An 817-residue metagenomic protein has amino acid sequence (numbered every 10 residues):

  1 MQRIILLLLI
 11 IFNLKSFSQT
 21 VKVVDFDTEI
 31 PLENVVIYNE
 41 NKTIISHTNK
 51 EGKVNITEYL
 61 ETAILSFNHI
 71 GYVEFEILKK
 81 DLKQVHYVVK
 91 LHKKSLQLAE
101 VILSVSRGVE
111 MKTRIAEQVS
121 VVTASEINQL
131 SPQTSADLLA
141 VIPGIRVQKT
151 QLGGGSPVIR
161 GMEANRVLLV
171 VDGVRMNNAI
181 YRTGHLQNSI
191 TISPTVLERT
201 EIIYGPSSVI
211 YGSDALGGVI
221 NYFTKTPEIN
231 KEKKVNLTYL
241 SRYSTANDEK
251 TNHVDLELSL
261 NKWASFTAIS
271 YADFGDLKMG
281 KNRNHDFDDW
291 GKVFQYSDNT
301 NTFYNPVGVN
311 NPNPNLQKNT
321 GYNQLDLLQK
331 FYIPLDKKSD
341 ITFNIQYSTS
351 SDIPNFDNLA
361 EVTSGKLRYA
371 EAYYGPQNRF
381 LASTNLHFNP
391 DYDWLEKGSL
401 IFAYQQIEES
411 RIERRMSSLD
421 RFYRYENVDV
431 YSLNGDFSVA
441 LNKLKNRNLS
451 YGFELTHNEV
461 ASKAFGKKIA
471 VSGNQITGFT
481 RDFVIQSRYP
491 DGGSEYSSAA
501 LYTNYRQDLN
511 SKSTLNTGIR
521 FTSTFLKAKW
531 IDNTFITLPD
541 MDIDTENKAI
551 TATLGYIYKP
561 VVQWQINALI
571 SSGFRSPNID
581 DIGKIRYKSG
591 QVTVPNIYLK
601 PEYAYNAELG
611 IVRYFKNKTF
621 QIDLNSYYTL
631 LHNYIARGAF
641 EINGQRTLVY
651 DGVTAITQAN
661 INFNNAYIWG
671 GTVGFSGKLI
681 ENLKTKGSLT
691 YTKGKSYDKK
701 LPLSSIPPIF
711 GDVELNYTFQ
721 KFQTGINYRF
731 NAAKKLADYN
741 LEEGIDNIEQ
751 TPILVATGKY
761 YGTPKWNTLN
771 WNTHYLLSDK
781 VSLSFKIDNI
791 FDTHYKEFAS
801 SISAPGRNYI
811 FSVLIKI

Functional and structural regions predicted by a protein language model:
V36-E40, N68-Y72, Q84-N128, A164: Short, acidic, small-residue-rich periplasmic hinge/interaction motif at the N-terminus of Gram-negative outer-membrane
V85-K90, S135-L138, G155-V158, L169-V170 (+4 more regions): N-terminal periplasmic accessory domains that precede and gate Gram-negative outer-membrane beta-barrel machines
M176-P206: Short acidic/polar hinge/loop motifs at secondary-structure boundaries that mediate gating or recognition
T245, Y369-D391, P490-S494, M541-K559 (+6 more regions): Outer-membrane beta-barrel signature, preferentially recognizing the C-terminal barrel domain of Gram-negative
N247-D273, N284-S351, N378, K443 (+2 more regions): Transmembrane beta-barrel wall of Gram-negative outer-membrane proteins
P334-S348, Q377-N533, A549, I557-P560 (+4 more regions): Face-selective signature of the C-terminal outer-membrane beta-barrel domain
T349-S351, Q406-S410, S523-T534, D544 (+4 more regions): Surface-exposed extracellular loop regions of Gram-negative outer-membrane beta-barrel proteins, predominantly
S511, S523-T524, Y627-L630, F640-N643 (+3 more regions): Gram-negative outer-membrane beta-barrel transporters
